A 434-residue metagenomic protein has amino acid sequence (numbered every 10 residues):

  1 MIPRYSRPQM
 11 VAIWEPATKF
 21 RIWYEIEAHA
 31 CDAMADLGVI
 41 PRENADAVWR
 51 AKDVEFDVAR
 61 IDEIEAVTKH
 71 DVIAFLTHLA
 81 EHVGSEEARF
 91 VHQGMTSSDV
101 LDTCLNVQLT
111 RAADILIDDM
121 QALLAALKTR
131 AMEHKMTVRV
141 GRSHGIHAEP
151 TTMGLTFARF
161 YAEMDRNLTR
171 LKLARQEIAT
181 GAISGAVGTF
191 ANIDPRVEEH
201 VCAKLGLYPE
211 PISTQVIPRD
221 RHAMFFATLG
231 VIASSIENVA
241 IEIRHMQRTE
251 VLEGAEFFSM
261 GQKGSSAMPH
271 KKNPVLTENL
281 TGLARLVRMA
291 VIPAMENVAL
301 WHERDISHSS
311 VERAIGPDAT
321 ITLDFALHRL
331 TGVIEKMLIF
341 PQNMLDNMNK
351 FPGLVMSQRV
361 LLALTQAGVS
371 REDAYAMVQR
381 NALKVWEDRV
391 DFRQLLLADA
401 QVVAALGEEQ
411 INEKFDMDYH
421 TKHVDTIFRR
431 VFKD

Functional and structural regions predicted by a protein language model:
M1-I22, I26, I64-T68, M268-D434: Glycine-rich cofactor/substrate-binding loops
M1-S184, F190, D194-H200, P209 (+4 more regions): A helix-coil-helix interface module used to build multimeric assemblies and to scaffold catalytic/cofactor sites
D32, Q108-M120, L229-N238, I243 (+1 more regions): Alpha-helical support elements that line or immediately flank enzyme active sites and cofactor-binding pockets
A125, M132, A162, T169-R170 (+5 more regions): Solvent-exposed alpha-helix faces
E133, R170-L173, E177, L207-P211 (+6 more regions): Conserved helix-loop functional segments at active or binding sites
L155, A223-V231, R359-A367: Short, well-ordered beta-strand elements within core beta-sheets of diverse protein domains
N167, Q215-H308, R313: Glycine-rich anion/phosphate-binding loop at the beta-strand->alpha-helix junction
H200-V216: A short, charged helix-loop
